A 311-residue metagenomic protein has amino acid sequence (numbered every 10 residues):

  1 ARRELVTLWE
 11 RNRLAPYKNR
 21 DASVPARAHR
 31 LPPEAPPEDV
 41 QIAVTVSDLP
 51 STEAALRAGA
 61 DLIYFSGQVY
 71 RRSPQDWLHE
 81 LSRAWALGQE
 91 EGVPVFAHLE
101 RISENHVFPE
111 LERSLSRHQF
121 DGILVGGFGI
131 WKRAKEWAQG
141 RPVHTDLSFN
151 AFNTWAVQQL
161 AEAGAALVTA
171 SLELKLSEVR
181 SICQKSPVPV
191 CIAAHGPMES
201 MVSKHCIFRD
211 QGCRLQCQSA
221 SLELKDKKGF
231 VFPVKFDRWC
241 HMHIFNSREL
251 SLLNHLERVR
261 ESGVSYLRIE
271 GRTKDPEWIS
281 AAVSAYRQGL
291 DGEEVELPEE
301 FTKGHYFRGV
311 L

Functional and structural regions predicted by a protein language model:
A1-Q159, A163, L167-L311: Active-site pocket-lining/capping segments in soluble small-molecule metabolic enzymes
